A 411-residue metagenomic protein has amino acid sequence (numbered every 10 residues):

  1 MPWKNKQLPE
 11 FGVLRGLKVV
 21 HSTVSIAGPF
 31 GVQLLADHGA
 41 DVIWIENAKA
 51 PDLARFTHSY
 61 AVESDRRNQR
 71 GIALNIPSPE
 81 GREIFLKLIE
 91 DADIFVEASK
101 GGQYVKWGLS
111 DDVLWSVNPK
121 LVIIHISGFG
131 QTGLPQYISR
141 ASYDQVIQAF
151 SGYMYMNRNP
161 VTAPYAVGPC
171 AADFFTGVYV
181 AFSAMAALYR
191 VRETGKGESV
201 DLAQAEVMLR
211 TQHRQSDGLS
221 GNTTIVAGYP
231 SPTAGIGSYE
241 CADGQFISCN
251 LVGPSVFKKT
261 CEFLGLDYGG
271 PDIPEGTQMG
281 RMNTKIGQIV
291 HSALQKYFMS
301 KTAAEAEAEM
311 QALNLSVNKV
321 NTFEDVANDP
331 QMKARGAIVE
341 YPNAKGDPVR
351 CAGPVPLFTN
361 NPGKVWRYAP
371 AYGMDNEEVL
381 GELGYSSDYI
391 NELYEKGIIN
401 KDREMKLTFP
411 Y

Functional and structural regions predicted by a protein language model:
M1-E193, A371, E377-Y411: N-terminal helix-loop segment corresponding to the beta1-alpha1 unit of nucleotide/adenylate-binding folds
K49, G128-G130, Q204-L209, D243-Q245 (+2 more regions): Glycine-rich beta-alpha junction loops
Q131-T132, V161-A171, R192-E206, V226-S231 (+1 more regions): Conserved Rossmann-fold dehydrogenase catalytic segment
Y155, G177-E198, R214-S220, C261-G269: Oxidoreductase and adenylate-handling cofactor-binding alpha/beta cores
L209-A227: Active-site-adjacent elements of ketosynthase-type condensing enzymes
V226-S231, G237-S238, G346-V349, Y368-A371: Short Gly/Pro-enriched turn/cap motifs at secondary-structure boundaries
G235-L313, V317: Aromatic-enriched alpha-helical interface/lid elements that frame and gate functional surfaces
A312-W366: A glycine-rich dinucleotide-binding beta-alpha-beta segment and adjacent secondary-structure elements that constitute
